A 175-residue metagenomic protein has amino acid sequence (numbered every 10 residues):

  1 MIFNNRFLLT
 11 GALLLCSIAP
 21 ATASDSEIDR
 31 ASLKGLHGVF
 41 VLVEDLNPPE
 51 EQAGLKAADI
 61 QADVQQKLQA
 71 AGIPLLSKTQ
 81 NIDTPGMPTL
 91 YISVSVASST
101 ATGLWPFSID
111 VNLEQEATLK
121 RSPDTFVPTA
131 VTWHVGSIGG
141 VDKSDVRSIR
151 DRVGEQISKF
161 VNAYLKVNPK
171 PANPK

Functional and structural regions predicted by a protein language model:
M1-L9: Bacterial N-terminal signal peptides that target proteins for export
I2-F3, A21-D59, N162, K166-K175: A structural "domain/chain start" motif
L9-A19: Bacterial N-terminal signal peptides
L15, L33, K67, T84 (+1 more regions): A generic structural signal for short, solvent-exposed coil/turn residues that cap or connect secondary-structure
A23-S32, K120-K175: C-terminal/domain-edge helix-coil "capping" segments
G38-T89: N-terminal segment of the mature soluble domain
A71, T79-G139: Surface-exposed short loop/turn segments
